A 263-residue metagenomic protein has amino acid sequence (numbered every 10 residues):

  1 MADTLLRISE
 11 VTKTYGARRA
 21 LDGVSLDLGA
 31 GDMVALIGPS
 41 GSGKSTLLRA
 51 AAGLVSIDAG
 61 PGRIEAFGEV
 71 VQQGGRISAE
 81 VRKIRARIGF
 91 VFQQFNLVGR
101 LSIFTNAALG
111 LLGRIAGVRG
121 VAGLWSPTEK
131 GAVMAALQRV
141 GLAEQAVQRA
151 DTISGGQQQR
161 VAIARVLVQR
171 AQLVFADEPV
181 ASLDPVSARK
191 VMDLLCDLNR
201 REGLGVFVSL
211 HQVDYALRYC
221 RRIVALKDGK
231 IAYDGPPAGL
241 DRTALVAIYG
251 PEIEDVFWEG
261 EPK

Functional and structural regions predicted by a protein language model:
A52: Helix-to-loop junction immediately C-terminal to a conserved catalytic motif
V70-Q73, I115-E144: Conserved ABC ATPase "signature" region
V71-G89, R119-P127, L240: ABC ATPase NBD coupling module
R149-I153, Q157: Conserved ABC ATPase signature
V174-D177: Catalytic Walker B motif of ABC-type/P-loop ATPase nucleotide-binding domains
P185-S187: Helix N-cap at the start of a conserved alpha-helix in ABC-type nucleotide-binding domains
